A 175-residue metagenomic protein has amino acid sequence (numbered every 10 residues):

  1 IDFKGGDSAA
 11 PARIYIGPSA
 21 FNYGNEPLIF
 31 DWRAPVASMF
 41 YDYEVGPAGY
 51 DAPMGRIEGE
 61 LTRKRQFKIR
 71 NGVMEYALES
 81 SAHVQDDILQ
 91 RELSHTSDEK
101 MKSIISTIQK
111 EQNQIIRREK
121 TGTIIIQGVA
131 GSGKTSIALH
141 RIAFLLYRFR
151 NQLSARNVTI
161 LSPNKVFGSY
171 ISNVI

Functional and structural regions predicted by a protein language model:
I1-R91: N-terminal accessory nucleic-acid engagement/regulatory domains that precede and modulate ATP-driven motor cores
E92-I175: P-loop NTPase Walker
